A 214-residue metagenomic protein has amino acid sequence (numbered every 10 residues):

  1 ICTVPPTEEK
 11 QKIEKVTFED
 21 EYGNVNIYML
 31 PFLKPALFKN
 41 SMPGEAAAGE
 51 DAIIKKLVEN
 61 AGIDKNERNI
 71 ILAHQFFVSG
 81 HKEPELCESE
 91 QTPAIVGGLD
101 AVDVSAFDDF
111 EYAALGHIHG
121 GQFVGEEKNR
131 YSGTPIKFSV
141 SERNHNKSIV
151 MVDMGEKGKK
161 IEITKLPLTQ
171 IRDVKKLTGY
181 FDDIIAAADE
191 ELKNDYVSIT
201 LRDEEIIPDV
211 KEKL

Functional and structural regions predicted by a protein language model:
I1-L214: Extended recognition/assembly regions associated with phosphoester-bond processing machinery
